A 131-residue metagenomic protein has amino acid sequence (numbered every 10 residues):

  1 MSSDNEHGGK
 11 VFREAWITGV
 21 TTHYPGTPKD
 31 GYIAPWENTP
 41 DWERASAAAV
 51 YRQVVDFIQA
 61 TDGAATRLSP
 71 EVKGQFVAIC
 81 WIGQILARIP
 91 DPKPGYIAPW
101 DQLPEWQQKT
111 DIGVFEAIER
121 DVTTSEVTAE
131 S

Functional and structural regions predicted by a protein language model:
M1-S131: Alpha-helical propensity feature that highlights long, continuous alpha-helices across diverse contexts
